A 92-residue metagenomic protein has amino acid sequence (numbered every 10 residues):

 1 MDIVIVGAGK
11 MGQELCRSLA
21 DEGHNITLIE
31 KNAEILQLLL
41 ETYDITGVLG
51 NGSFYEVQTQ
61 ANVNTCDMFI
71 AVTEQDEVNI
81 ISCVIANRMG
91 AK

Functional and structural regions predicted by a protein language model:
M1-K92: Cytosolic regulatory regions of ion transport systems
